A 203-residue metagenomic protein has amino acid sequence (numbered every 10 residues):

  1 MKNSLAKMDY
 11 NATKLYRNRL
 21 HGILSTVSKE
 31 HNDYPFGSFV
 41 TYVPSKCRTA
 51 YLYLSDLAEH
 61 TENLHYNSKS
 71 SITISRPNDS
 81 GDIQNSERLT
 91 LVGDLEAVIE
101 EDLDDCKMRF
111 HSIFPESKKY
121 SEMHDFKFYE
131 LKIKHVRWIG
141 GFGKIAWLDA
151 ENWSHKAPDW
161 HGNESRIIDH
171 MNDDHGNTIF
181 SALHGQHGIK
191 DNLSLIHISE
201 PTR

Functional and structural regions predicted by a protein language model:
M1-H65, T73: An N-terminal domain-cap segment
S4, M8, D102, C106 (+3 more regions): Short amphipathic alpha-helical segments
K46-C47, K132-I133, S199: Short acidic-glycine loop/turn motifs at beta-strand connectors
A50-L54, L91, Y129-L131, R137-W138: Short hydrophobic-aromatic micro-motifs
E59-K119, M123-F126, I133-H135: Short, structured beta-strand-loop surface elements
K118-Y120, D125-T178: A contiguous pocket-lining binding segment that forms or flanks enzyme active sites
N177-L195: A conserved acidic, glycine/proline-rich C-terminal tail/linker
L193-R203: Residue-level detector of conserved catalytic or cofactor/ligand-binding positions in enzyme active sites
